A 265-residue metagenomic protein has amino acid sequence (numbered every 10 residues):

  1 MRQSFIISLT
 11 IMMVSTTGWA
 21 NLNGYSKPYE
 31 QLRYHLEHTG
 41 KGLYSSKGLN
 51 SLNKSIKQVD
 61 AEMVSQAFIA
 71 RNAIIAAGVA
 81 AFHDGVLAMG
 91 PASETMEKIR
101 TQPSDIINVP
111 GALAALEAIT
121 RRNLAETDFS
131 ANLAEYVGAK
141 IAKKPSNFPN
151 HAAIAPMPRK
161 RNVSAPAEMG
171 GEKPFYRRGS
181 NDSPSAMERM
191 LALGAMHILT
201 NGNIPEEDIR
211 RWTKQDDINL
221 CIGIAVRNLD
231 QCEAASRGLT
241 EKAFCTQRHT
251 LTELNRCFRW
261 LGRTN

Functional and structural regions predicted by a protein language model:
R2-S8: Sec-dependent signal peptide recognition, specifically the positively charged N-region followed immediately by
S8-T10, Q215: Generic hydrophobic-segment detector
T10, S15-N203: Acidic/polar low-complexity scaffolding segments in large eukaryotic proteins
E206-N265: Secreted, short cysteine-rich peptides and small extracellular cysteine-rich domains stabilized by multiple disulfide
